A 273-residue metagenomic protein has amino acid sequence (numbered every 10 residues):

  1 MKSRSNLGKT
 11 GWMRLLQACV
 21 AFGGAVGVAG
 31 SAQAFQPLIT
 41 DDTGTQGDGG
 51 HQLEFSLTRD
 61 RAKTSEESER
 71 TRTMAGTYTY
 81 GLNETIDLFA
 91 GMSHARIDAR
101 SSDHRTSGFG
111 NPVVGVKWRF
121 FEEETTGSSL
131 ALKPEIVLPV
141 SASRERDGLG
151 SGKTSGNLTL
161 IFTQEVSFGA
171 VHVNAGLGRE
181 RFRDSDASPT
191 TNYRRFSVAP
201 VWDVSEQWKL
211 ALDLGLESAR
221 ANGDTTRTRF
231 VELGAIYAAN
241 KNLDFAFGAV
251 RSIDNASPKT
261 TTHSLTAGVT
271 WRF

Functional and structural regions predicted by a protein language model:
M1-P37: Cleavable N-terminal export/targeting peptides
Q33-F273: Transmembrane beta-barrel domains of Gram-negative outer membranes and organellar outer membranes
